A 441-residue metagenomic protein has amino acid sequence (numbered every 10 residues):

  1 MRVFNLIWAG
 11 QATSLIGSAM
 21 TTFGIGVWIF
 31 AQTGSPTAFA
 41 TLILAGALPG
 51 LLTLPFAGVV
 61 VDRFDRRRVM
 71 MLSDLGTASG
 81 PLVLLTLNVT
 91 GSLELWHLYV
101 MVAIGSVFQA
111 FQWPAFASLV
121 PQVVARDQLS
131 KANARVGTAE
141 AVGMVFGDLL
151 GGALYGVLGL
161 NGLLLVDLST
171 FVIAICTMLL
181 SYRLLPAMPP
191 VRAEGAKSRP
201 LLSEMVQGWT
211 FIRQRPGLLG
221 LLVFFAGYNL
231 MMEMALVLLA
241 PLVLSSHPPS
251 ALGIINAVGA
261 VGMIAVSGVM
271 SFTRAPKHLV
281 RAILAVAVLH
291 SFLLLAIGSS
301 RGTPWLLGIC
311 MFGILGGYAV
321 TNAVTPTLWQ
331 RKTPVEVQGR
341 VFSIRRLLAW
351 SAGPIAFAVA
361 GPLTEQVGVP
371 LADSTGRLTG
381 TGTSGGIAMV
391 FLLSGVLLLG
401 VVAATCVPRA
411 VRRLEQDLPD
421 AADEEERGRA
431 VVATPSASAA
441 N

Functional and structural regions predicted by a protein language model:
M1-N5, L184-V223, E424-V432: Juxtamembrane intracellular "pre-TM" segments in multi-pass secondary transporters
V3-T22, A45-V61, D65-G80, H97-G156 (+8 more regions): Substrate-agnostic recognition of the 12-TM MFS/MFS-like secondary transporter fold
T21, F30, V83-L87, G105 (+4 more regions): MFS-fold secondary transporters
F23-T37, V237-S250: Short amphipathic helix-loop junctions that connect adjacent transmembrane helices in Major Facilitator Superfamily/SLC
T33, D65, L87-S92, S300-G302: Helix-breaking motifs and short loop linkers at transmembrane-helix boundaries and internal kinks in secondary membrane
L42, L52, F56, R63 (+6 more regions): C-terminal transmembrane bundle of multi-pass solute transporters/carriers
G91, S118, Q122-V123, L164-A196 (+3 more regions): Helix-loop junctions on the cytosolic side of multi-pass membrane transporters, especially the intracellular loop
L95-V102, S106, K131-V191, S250-G253 (+3 more regions): Hydrophobic alpha-helical transmembrane segments
